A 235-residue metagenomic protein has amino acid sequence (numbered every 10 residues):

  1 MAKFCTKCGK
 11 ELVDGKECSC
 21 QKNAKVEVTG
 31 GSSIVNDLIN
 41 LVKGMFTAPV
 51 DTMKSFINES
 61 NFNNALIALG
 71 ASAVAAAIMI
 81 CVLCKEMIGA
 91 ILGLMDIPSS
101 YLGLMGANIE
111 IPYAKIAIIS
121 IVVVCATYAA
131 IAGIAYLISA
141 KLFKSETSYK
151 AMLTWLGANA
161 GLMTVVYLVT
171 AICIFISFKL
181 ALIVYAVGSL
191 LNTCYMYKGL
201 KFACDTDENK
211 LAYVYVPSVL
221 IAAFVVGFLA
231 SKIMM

Functional and structural regions predicted by a protein language model:
M1-E27: Cys/His-rich metal-coordination motifs, chiefly Zn-binding "fingers/knuckles"
G9-K16, P98-I109, V124-G133, L156-A171: Hydrophobic alpha-helical transmembrane segments
E17-C18, F62, T147, N209: Secondary-structure boundary/capping residues
C18-C20, C81-C84, C125, C173 (+2 more regions): Generic recognition of cysteine residues
V28-K150: Selected alpha-helical membrane-embedding segments in polytopic membrane proteins
A140-V226: Hydrophobic alpha-helical transmembrane segments and adjacent short intramembrane/lumenal linkers of inner/organellar
F224-M235: Juxtamembrane boundary at the C-terminal end of a transmembrane helix
